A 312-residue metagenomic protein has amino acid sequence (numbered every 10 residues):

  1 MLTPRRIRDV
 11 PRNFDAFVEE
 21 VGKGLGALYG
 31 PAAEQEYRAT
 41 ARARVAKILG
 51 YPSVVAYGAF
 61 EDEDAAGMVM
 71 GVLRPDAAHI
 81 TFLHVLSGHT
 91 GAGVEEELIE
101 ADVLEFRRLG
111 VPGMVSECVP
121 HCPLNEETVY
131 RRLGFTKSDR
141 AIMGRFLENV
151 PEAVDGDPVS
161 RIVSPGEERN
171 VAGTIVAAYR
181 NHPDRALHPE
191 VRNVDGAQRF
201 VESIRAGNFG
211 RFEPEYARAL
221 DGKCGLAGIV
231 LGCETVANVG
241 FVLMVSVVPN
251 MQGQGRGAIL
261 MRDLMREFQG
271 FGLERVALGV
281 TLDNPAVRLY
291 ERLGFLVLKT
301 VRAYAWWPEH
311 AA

Functional and structural regions predicted by a protein language model:
M1-G22, V159-E190: A short beta-loop-alpha structural element at the N-terminal edge of CoA-dependent acyl/N-acetyltransferase catalytic
M1-L2, T90-P158, V163-E167, R302-Y304: Acyl-donor-binding surface of acyltransferase catalytic domains
G22-R44, N181-R205: Conserved GNAT-fold acetyl-CoA-binding loop/helix
L25, Y29-L104, V119, I229-G240: Conserved donor-binding loop and adjoining core beta-sheet/short helix segment in diverse acyl/aminoacyl transferases
L73, L86-G88, A92, V248-N250 (+2 more regions): Active-site acidic-Proline motif in GNAT/NAT acetyltransferases
G91-L104, V247, G253-R266, G270 (+1 more regions): Conserved acetyl-CoA-binding loop-helix of GNAT-fold acetyltransferases
V115-E126, P249, A277-V287, Y304-E309: Conserved beta-strand-loop-alpha-helix junction that forms the acyl-donor binding cleft
R211-G222, L226-G232: Phosphate-binding active sites in nucleotide-utilizing proteins
